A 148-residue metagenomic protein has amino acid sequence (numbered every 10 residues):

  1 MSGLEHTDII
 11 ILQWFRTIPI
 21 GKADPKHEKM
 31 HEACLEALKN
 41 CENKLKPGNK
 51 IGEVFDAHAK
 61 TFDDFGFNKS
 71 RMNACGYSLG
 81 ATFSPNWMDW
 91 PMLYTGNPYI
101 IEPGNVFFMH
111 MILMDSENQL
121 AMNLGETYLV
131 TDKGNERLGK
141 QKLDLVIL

Functional and structural regions predicted by a protein language model:
M1-L148: Active-site neighborhoods and metal-handling regions in enzymes and metal-associated proteins
